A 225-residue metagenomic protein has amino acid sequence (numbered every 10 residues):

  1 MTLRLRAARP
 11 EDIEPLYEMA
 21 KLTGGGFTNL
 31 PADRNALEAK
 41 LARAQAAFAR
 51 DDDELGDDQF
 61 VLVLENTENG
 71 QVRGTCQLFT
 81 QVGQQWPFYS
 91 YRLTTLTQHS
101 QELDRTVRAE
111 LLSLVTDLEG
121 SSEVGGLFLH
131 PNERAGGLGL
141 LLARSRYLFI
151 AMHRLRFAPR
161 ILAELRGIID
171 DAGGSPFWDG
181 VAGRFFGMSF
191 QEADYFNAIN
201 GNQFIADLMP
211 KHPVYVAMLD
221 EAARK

Functional and structural regions predicted by a protein language model:
M1-F88, M218-E221: Short amphipathic alpha-helix that is part of the acyltransferase structural core
T28, N132-E133, Y147-L155, F186: Hydrophobic/aromatic-lined pockets within catalytic cores
T67-N69, R166-D171: Short, internal active-site loops enriched in acidic
T80-G126, E192-A198: Conserved acyl-donor/pantetheine-binding loop and adjacent beta-alpha core of acyl/acetyltransferases and related
Q84-P87, I169-S175: A short beta-to-alpha transition loop/helix N-cap that caps and shapes the active-site region
V107-L111, G126-L129, R134-I150: Conserved acetyl-CoA-binding loop-helix of GNAT-fold acetyltransferases
D117-L127, Y147-R166, P176: Conserved GNAT acetyl-CoA-binding A-motif
F185, S189-K225: Long, charge-rich C-terminal accessory regions
